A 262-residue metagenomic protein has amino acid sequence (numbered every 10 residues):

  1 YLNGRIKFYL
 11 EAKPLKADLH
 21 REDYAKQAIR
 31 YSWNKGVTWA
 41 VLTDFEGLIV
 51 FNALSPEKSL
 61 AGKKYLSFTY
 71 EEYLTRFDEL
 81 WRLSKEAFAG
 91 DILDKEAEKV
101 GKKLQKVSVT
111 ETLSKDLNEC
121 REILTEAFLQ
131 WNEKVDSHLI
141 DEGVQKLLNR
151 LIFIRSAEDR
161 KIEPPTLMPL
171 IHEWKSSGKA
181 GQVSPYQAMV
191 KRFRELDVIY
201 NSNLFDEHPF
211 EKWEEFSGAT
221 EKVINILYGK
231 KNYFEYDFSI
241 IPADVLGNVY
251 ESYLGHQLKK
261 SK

Functional and structural regions predicted by a protein language model:
Y1-W39, V50-R82, F88-K99, E111: A short, conserved, highly charged catalytic patch centered on acidic carboxylates
L10, L42-D44, I152, V249: Conserved structural-core and active-site-/substrate-pathway-adjacent residues in large, well-folded domains of enzymes
E46-L48: Loop/turn residues immediately N-terminal
K85-K262: Preference for the N-terminal adenyl/adenosyl cofactor-binding alpha/beta module
